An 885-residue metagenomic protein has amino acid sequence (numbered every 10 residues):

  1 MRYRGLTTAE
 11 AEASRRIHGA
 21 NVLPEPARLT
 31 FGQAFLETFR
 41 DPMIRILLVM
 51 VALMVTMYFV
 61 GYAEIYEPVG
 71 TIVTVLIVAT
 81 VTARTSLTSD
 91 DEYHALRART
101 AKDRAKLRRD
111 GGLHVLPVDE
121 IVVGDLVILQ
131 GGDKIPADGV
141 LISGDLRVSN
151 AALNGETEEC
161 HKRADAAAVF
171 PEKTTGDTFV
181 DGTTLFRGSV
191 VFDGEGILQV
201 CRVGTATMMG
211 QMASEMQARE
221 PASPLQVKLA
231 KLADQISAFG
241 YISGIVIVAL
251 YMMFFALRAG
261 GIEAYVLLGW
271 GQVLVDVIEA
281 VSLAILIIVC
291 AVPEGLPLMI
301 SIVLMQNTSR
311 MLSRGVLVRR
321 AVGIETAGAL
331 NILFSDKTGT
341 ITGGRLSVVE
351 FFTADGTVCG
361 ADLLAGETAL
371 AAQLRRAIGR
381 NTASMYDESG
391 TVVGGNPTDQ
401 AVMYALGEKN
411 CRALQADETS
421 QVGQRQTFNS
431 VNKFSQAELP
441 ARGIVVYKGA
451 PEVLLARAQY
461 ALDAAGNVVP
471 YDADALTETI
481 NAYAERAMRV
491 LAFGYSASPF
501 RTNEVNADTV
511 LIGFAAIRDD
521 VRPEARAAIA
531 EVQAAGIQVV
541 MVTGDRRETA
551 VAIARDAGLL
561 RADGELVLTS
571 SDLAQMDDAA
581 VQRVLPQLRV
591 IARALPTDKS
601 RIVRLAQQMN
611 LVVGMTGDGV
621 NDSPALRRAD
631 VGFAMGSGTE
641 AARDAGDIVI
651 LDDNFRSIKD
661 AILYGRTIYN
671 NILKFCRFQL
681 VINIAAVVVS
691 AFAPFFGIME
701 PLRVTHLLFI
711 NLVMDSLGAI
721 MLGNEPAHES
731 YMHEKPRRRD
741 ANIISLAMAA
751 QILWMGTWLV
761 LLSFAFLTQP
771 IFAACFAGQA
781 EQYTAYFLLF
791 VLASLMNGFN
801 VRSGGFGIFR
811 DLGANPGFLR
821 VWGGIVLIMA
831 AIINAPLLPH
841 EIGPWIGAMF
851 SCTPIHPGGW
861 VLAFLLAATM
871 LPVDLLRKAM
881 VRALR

Functional and structural regions predicted by a protein language model:
M1-H733, I744, F787, G804-R885: Conserved cytosolic headpiece of P-type ATPases
A63, A750-F766, A793: Alpha-helical transmembrane segments of multi-pass integral membrane proteins
D572-Q575, F764, F772: A mobile "lid/hinge" subdomain adjacent to the ATP/sugar-phosphate binding pocket shared across diverse ATP-dependent
P694-R703, L767-Q782: Helix-coil boundary and interhelical linker segments in multi-pass alpha-helical membrane proteins
M714, L759-V760, Y783-F799: Generic alpha-helical transmembrane segments
P736-T757, G778-A785: Membrane-water interface at loop-to-transmembrane-helix junctions
